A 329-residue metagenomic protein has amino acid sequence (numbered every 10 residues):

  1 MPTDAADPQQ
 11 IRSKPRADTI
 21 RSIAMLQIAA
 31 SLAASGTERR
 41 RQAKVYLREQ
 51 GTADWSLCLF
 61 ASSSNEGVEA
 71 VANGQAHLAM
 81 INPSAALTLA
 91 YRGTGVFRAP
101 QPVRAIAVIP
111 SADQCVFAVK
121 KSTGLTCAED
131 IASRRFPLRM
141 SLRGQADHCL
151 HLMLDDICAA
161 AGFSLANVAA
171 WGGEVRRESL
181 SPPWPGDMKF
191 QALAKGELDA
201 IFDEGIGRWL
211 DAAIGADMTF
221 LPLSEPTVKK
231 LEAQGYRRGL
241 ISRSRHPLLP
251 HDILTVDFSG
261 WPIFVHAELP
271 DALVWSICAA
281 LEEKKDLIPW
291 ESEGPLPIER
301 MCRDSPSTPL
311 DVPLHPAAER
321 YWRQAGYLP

Functional and structural regions predicted by a protein language model:
D4-Q10, A24-Q27, K195-G196, A200 (+3 more regions): An extracytoplasmic/periplasmic, membrane-proximal ligand-sensing/linker region
D7-E49, D54-C58, D113-M188, P289-E291 (+3 more regions): Bilobed "Venus flytrap"/periplasmic-binding protein-like clamshell domains and structurally analogous long
A43-T52, L57-R98, D187-A192, L198 (+1 more regions): Pocket-flanking alpha-helical
V71, F117, I131, L154 (+3 more regions): Residue-level signal for nonpolar/aromatic packing positions in well-ordered secondary structure
N73, Q101, A112-Q114, M218 (+1 more regions): Extracytoplasmic
P83-A85, G93-T94, T123, F163-E268: Pocket-lining segment of extracytoplasmic ligand-binding domains
A90-S111, A159, L221-L223: Conserved hydrophobic/amphipathic secondary-structure segments that form or flank ligand- or partner-binding grooves
R98-V116, H246-T255: A structural signal for short loop-to-beta-strand junctions that line the ligand-binding cleft of periplasmic/secreted
